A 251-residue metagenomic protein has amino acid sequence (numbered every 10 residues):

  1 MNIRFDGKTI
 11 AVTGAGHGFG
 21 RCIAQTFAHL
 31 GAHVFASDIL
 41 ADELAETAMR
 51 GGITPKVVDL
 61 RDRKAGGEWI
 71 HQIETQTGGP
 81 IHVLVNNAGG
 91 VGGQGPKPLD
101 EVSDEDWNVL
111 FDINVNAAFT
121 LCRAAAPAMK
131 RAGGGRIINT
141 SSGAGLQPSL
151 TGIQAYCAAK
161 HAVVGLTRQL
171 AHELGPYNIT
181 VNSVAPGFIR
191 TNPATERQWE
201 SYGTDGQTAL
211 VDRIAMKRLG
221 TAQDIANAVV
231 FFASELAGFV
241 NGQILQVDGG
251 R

Functional and structural regions predicted by a protein language model:
G95-L99, S103-N108, L210: Substrate-binding pocket helix/loop in short-chain dehydrogenase/reductase
C122, A159, T167: Active-site helix of classical SDR
C122, G134, R218-V247: C-terminal substrate-recognition "lid" of short-chain dehydrogenase/reductases
P127, L146, H172-E173, G238: Alpha-helical segment proximal to the catalytic Tyr-Lys
S142: Residue(s) in the substrate-gating loop at a strand-loop-helix junction that position the organic substrate next
G175, T180, A185, V240-G242: Short, small/polar-rich loop/turn modules that mediate ligand/substrate recognition or access, typified
P176, F188-I214: A glycine/serine/threonine-rich, flexible loop-to-helix segment that serves as the NAD(P) cofactor-binding "lid"
